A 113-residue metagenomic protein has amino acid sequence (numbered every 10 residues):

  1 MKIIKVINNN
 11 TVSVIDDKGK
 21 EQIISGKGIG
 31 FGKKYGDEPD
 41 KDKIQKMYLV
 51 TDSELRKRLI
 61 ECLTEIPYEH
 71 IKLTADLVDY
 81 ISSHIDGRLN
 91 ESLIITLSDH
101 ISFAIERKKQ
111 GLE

Functional and structural regions predicted by a protein language model:
K2-E113: A cross-family "folded-core" feature that marks the main globular domain of proteins
